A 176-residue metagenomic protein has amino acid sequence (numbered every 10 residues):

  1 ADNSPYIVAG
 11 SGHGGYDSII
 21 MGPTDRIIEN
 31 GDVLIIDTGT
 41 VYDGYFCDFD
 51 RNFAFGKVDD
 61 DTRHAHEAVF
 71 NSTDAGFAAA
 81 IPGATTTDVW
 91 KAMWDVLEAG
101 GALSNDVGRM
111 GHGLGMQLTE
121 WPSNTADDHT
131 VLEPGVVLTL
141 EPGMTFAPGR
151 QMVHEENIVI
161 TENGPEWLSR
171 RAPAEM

Functional and structural regions predicted by a protein language model:
A1-M176: Active-site neighborhoods and metal-handling regions in enzymes and metal-associated proteins
